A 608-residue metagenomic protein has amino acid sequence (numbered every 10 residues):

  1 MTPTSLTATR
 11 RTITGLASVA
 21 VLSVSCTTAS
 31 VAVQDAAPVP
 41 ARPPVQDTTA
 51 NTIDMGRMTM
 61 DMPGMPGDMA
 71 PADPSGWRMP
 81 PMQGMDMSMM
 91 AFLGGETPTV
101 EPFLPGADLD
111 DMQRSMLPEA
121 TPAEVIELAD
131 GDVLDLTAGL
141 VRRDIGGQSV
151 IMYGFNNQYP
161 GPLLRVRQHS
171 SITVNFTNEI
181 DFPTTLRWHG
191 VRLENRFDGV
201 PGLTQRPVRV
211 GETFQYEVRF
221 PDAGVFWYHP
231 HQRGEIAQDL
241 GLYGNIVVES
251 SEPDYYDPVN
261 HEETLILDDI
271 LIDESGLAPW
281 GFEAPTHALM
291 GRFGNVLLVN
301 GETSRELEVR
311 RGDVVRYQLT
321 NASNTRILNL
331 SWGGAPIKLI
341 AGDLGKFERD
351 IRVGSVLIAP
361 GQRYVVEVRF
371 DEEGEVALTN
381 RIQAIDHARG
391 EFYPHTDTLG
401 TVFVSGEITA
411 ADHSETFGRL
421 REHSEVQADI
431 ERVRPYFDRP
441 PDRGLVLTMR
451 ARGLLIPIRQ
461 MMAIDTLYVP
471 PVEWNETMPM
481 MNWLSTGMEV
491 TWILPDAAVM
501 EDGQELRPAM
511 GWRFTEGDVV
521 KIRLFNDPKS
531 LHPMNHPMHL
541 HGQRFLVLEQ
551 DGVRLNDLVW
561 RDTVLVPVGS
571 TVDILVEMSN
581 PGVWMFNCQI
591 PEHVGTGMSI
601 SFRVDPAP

Functional and structural regions predicted by a protein language model:
T2-L16: Bacterial N-terminal signal peptides that target proteins for export
A17-S18, L22: Hydrophobic helical h-region of N-terminal Sec-dependent signal peptides in bacterial secretory/periplasmic proteins
A29, R233, P591: Cys/His-rich metal-chelating microdomains
S30-P43: Short, low-complexity, disordered segments immediately C-terminal to signal peptides in bacterial exported proteins
P40-D47, N51-E367, E372, A384-A388 (+5 more regions): Histidine-centered copper-binding motifs that mark active-site loops of extracellular/periplasmic copper enzymes
R196-P201, L339-G354, L399, V446 (+1 more regions): Active-site pocket scaffolds in enzymes
V376-N380: Contiguous beta-strand segments of beta-sheet-rich domains
